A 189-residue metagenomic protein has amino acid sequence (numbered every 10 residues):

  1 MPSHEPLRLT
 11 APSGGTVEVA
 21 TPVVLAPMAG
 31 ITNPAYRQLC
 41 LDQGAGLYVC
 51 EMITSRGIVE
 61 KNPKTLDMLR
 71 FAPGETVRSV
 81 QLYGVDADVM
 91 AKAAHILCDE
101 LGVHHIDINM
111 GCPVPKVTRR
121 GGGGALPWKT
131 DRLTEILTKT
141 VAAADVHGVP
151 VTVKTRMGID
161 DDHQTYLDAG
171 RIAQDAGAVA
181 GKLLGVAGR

Functional and structural regions predicted by a protein language model:
M1-V23, A29, P34-A35, G148-P150 (+1 more regions): Alpha/beta catalytic cores of nucleotide-metabolism and tRNA/nucleoside-modifying enzymes
P2-S13, M28-H104: Glycine-rich, positively charged N-terminal anion/phosphate-binding segment
P12-V24, R56-S79, C112-G122, G148-M157: N-terminal small/glycine-rich loop or linker at the start of catalytic domains across soluble metabolic enzymes
V23-P27, Y48-C50, R78-L82, I106 (+2 more regions): Hydrophobic faces of well-ordered beta-strands that scaffold small-molecule active sites in alpha/beta enzyme cores
D42, D88-G122, L126-R189: Alpha/beta enzyme core
